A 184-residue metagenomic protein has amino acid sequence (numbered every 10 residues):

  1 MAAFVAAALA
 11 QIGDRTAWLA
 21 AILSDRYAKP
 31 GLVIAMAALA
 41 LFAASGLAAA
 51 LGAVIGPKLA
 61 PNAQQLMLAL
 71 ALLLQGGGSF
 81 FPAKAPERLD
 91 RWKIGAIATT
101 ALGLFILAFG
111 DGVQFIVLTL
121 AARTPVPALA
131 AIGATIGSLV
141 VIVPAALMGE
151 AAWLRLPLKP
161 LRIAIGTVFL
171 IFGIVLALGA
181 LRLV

Functional and structural regions predicted by a protein language model:
M1-G56, I116-T135: Juxtamembrane transmembrane-helix termini in multi-pass membrane transport proteins
M1-I12, A35, F80-L107, A130-I136: Small-residue-enriched transmembrane helix starts and helix-helix packing motifs in multi-pass inner-membrane proteins
A28-E87, P144-R155: Membrane helix-loop-helix hairpins that form the core translocation module of multi-pass transporters
A40-A44, G95-A108, I163-V175: Small-residue-rich segments of transmembrane alpha-helices in multi-pass membrane proteins, especially helix faces
V54-Q65, P125-A134, L156-A164, V184: Interfacial loop-to-helix junctions that mark the boundaries of transmembrane helices in multi-pass membrane
L147-L170: Interfacial loop-to-transmembrane junctions
I174-V184: Juxtamembrane boundary at the C-terminal end of a transmembrane helix
